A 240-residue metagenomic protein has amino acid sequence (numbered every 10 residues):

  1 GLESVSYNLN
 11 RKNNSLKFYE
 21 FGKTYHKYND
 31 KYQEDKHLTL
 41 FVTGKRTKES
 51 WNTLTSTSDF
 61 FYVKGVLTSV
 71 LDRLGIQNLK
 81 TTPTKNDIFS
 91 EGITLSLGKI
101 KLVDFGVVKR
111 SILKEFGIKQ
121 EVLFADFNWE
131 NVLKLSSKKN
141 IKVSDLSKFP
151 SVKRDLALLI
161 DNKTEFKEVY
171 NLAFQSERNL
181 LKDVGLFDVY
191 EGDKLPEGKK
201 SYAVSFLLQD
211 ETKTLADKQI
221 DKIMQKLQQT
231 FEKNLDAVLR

Functional and structural regions predicted by a protein language model:
L2-K36, G106, L113, L208-Q209: Class II aminoacyl-tRNA synthetase-like tRNA-binding/catalytic domains
V5-L9, V42, L71, E177: Generic secondary-structure transition motif, activating predominantly at the C-termini of alpha-helices
K17, D30-Q33, H37-T39, T43-K48 (+1 more regions): Flexible, acidic glycine-rich loops studded with aromatic residues
K23, K36-G44, L95-L97, V107: Short beta-strand elements
K31, T47-R240: A carboxyl-terminal module marker
